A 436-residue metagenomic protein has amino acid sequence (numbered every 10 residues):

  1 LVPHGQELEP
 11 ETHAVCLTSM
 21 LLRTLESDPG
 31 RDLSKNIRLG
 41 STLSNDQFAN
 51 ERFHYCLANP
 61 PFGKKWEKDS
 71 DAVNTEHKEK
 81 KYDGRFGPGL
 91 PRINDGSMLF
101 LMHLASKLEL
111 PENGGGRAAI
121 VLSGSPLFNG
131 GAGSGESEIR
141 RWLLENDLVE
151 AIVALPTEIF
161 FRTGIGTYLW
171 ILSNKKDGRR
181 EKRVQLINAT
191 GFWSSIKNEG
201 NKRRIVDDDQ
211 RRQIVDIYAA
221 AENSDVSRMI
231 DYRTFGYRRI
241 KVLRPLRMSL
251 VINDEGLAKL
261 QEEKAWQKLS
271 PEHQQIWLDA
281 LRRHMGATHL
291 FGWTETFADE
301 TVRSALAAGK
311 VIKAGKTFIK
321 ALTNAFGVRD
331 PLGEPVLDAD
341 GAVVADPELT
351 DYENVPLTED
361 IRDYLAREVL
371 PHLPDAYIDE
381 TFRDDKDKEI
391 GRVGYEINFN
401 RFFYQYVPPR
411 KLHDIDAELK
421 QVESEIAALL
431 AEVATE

Functional and structural regions predicted by a protein language model:
L1, T12, E423: Class I S-adenosyl-L-methionine
P3-E7: Conserved SAM-binding motif I beta-strand of class I
L8-E51: S-adenosyl-L-methionine
D46, N50-A431: A conserved structural/catalytic subdomain of Rossmann-like adenosyl-cofactor enzymes
